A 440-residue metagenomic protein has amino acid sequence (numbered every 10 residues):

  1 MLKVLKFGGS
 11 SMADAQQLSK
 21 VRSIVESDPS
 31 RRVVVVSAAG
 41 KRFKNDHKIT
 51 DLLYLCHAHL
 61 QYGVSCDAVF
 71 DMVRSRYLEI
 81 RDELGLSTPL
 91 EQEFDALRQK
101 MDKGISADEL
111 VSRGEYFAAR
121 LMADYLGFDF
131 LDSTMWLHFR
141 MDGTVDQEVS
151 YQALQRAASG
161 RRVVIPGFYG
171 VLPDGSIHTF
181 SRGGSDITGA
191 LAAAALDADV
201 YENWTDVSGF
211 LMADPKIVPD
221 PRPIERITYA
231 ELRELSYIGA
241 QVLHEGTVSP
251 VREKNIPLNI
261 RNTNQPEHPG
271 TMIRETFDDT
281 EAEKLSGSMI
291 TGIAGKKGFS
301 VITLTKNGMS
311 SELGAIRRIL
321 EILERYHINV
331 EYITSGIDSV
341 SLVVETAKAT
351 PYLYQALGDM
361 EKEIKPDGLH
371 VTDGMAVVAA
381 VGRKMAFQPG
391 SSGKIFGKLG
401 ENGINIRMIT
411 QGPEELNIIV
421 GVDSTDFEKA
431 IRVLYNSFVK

Functional and structural regions predicted by a protein language model:
M1-L243, V248, E345, G421-D423: Nucleotide/pyrophosphate-binding catalytic subdomain
V36-C56, L211, I260-E281, I337 (+1 more regions): Terminal amphipathic helices with adjacent charged low-complexity linkers/tails
F130-D132, I260, Y332, M408: A structural preference for short, hydrophobic beta-strand core positions in alpha/beta folds
W136-H138, S208-G209, P266, D338 (+1 more regions): Positions that flank functional sites
H244, N255-N262: Acidic/polar loop patches that form or flank catalytic/metal-binding clefts of enzymes that bind anionic ligands
P269-K440: A conserved regulatory-domain signal marking ACT and ACT-like small-molecule sensing domains and adjacent regulatory
